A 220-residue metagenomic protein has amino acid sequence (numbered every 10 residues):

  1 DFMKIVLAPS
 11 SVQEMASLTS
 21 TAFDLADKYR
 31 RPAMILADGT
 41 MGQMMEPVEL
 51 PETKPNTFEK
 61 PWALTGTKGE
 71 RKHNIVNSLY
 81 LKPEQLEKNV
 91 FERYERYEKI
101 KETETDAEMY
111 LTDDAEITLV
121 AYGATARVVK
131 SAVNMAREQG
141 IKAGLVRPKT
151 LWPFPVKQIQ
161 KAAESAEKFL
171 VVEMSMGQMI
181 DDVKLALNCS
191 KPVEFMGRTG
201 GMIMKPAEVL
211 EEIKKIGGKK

Functional and structural regions predicted by a protein language model:
D1-D38: Conserved thiamine diphosphate
S17-S20, M44-P51, Q158, D182-K184 (+1 more regions): Short acidic, glycine/serine/threonine-rich loops at helix termini
S20-L25, L50-T53, S131-K142, Q160-E164 (+1 more regions): Short, solvent-exposed amphipathic alpha-helical segments in soluble enzyme and RNA/protein-processing domains
R30-M109: Conformationally flexible catalytic loops at phosphate/diphosphate-handling active centers
A37-M44, G123-T125, M176, G200: Glycine-rich beta-alpha junction loops
D106-K142, V146, W152-Q158: Redox- and metal-dependent alpha/beta enzyme cores, enriched for Fe-S-associated oxidoreductases and cofactor-handling
E173-K220: Peripheral docking tails and interdomain loops at the edges of cofactor- or intermediate-handling domains
